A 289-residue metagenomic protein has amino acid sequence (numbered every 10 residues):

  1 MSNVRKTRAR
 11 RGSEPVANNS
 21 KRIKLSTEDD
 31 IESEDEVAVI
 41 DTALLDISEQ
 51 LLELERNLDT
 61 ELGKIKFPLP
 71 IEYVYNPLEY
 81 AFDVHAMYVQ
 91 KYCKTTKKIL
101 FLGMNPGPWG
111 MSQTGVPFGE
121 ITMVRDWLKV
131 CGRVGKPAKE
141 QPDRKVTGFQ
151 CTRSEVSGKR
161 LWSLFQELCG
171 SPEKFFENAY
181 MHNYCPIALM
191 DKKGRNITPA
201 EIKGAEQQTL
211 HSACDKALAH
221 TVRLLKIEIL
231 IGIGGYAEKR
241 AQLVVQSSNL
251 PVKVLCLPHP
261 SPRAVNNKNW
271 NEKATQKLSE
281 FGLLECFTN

Functional and structural regions predicted by a protein language model:
N3-I71: A eukaryotic "domain-start" boundary segment
D41-I229, E238-K239, K253-L255, P262-V265 (+1 more regions): A polyanion-binding, active-site-adjacent surface
G235: Flexible loop residues that form catalytic and substrate-binding hotspots at small-molecule/glycan-binding clefts
R240-V244: Short glycine-rich, acidic/polar surface loops and turns
V245-P258: Short acidic, glycine/proline-enriched helix-loop-strand junctions
W270: Non-heme Fe(II)/2-oxoglutarate
N289: Periplasmic/luminal catalytic loop of GT-C fold multi-pass membrane glycosyltransferases that transfer sugars from
